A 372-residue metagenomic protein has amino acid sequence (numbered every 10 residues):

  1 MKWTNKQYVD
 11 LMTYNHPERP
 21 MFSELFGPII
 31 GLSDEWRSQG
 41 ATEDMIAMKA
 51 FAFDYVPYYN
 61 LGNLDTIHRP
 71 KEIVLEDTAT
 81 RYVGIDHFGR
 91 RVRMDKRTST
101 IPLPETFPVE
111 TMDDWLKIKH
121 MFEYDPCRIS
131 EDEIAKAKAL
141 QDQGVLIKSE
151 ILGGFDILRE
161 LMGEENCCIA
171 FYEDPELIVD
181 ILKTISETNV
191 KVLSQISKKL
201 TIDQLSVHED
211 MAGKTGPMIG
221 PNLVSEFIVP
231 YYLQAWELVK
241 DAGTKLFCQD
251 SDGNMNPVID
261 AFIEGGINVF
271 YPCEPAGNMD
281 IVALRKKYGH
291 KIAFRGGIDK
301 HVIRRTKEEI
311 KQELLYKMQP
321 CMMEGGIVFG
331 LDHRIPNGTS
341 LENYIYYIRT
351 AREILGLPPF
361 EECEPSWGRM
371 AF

Functional and structural regions predicted by a protein language model:
M1-Q39, V83-I85, M94-D95, M112-F372: Active-site loop segments of alpha/beta catalytic cores
N5, F22, I46-M48, P57 (+1 more regions): N-acyltransferase acceptor-side catalytic subdomain
L32-P70: Segments that shape or occlude catalytic/ligand-binding pockets
P70-E76, R97-S99: A structural signal for short, hydrophobic beta-strand segments that form beta-sheets in beta-rich/all-beta domains
D77, D86: Acidic surface patches and DE-rich sequence motifs
R93-T106: Extended Gly/Ser/Thr-rich low-complexity repeat segments, especially those forming or decorating extracellular
